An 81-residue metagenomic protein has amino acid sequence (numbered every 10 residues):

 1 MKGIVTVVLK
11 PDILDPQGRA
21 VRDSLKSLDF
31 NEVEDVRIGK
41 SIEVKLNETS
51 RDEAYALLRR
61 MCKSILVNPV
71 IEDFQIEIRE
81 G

Functional and structural regions predicted by a protein language model:
M1-P11, K40-V44: Short glycine-/aliphatic-rich beta-strand segments at the starts of folded cytosolic domains
K2, Q17, L28, M61 (+1 more regions): Short beta-strand/helix segments in adaptor/scaffold domains that form protein-protein interfaces within large
I4, D35, E43, D73-E77: Residues at or immediately flanking beta-strands
D12-L28: Short amphipathic alpha-helix segments
L14-Q17, T49-A56: Short, conserved charged micro-motifs
N31-R37: N-terminal glycine-rich anion-binding loops that anchor highly charged ligand groups
G39-S41, N47, R79-G81: Short loop/turn motifs enriched for small/polar and acidic residues
D52-G81: C-terminal structural segments of small proteins and small subunits
